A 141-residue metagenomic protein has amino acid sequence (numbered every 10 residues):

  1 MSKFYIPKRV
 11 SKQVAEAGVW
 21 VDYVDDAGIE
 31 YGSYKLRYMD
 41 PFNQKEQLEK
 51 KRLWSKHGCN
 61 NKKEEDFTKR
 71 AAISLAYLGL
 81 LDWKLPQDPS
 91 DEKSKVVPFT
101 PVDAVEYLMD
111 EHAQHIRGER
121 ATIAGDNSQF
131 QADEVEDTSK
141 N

Functional and structural regions predicted by a protein language model:
M1-A15: Short, intrinsically disordered N-terminal pre-domain segments
Y5, V24, K84-P86: Generic, ordered loop/turn and secondary-structure boundary motif
P7, D22-V24, R37-M39: A structural detector for beta-sheet-dominated domains
R9-V10, A27, F42: Residues that cap or initiate secondary-structure elements
E16-I29: Short acidic-hydrophobic surface loop/beta-edge motif
E30-N141: Short, surface-exposed, charged amphipathic helix/loop patches that serve as local interaction elements
